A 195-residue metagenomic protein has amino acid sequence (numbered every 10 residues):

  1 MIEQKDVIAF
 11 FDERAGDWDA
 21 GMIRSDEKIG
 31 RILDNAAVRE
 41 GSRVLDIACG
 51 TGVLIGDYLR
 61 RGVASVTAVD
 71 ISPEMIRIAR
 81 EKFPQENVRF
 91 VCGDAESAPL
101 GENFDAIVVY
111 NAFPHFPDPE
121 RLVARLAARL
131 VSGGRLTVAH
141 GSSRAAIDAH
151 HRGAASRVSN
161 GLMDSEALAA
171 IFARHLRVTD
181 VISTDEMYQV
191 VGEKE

Functional and structural regions predicted by a protein language model:
M1-A37, V53, R144-A146, H151-A154: Conserved class I S-adenosyl-L-methionine
G41-G50: Conserved class I S-adenosyl-L-methionine
T51-S97: Class I SAM-dependent methyltransferase SAM/SAH-binding core
V108: A conserved beta-strand element that flanks and buttresses the S-adenosyl-L-methionine
R121-S132: A short glycine-rich, Lys/Arg-flanked "PGG" loop and its adjoining helix->strand segment in the class I
T137-M163: Conserved class I S-adenosyl-L-methionine
S159-H175: Short alpha-helix
R177, I182-E195: Core SAM-dependent methyltransferase catalytic element
